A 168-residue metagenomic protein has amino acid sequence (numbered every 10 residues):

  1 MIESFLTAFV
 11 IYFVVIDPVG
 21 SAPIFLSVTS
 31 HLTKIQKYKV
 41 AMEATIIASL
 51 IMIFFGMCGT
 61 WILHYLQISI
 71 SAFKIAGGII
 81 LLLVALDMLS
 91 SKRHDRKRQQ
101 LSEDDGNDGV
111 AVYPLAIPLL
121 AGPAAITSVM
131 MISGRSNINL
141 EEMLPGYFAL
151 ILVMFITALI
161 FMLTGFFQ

Functional and structural regions predicted by a protein language model:
M1-V15, R98-A116: Small-residue-enriched transmembrane helix starts and helix-helix packing motifs in multi-pass inner-membrane proteins
I2-F9, H64-I75, N137-L150: Interfacial loop-to-helix junctions that mark the boundaries of transmembrane helices in multi-pass membrane
S4-F54: Juxtamembrane transmembrane-helix termini in multi-pass membrane transport proteins
V10-F13, A22-T29, Y113-P118, I126-R135: Generic transmembrane alpha-helix signature in multi-pass membrane proteins, especially transporters/channels
P23-L26, F155-Q168: Transmembrane alpha-helical segments of integral membrane proteins
S27-Y38, E103-N107, G134-E141: Juxtamembrane helix-boundary/capping and inter-helix hinge elements in multi-pass membrane proteins
Y38-K92: Membrane helix-loop-helix hairpins that form the core translocation module of multi-pass transporters
I46-F55, L81, D105-A125: Small-residue-rich segments of transmembrane alpha-helices in multi-pass membrane proteins, especially helix faces
